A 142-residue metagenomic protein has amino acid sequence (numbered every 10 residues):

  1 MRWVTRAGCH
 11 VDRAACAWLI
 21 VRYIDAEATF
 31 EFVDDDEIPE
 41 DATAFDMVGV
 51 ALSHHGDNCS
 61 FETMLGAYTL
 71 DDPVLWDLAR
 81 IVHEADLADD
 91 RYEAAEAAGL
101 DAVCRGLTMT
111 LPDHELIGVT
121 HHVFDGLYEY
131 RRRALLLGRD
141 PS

Functional and structural regions predicted by a protein language model:
M1-W3, R105-G106: Short amphipathic alpha-helical segments and their helix-coil junctions
R2-R6, R13-T69, P73: Conserved, aromatic- and glycine-enriched, well-ordered alpha/beta core segments that occur as contiguous structural
A67-S142: A charged, amphipathic interaction segment
